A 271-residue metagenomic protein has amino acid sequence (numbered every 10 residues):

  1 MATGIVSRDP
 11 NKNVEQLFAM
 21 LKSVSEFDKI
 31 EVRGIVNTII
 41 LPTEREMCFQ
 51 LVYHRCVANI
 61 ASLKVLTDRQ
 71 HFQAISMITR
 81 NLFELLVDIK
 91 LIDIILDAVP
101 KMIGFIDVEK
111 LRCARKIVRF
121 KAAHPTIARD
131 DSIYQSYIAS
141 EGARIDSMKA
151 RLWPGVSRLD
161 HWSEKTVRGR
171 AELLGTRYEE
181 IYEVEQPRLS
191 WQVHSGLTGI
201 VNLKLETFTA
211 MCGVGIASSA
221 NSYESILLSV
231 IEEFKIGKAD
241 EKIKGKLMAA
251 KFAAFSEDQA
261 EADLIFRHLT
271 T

Functional and structural regions predicted by a protein language model:
A2-L41, E109-T271: Secondary-shell segments that build the walls of catalytic and ion/ligand-binding clefts
F27-I94: Long, hydrophobic/aromatic-enriched structural stretches that serve as scaffold segments
E44, L63, V99, F105-V108 (+1 more regions): Short, flexible coil/linker segments at or flanking structured domains
M47, I95-K101, D130, T166: Alpha-helix capping and helix-coil boundary motifs
C56, L63, I75, L82 (+5 more regions): Alpha-helical solenoid scaffolds that mediate protein-protein interactions, centered on TPR/SEL1-like repeats but also
I75-M77, I94-I103, I236-G245: Short, glycine/acidic-rich hinge or "gate" loops at secondary-structure transitions that mediate conformational
T79-A123: Internal, hydrophobic cores of structured domains that mediate oligomerization or house catalytic pockets within large
